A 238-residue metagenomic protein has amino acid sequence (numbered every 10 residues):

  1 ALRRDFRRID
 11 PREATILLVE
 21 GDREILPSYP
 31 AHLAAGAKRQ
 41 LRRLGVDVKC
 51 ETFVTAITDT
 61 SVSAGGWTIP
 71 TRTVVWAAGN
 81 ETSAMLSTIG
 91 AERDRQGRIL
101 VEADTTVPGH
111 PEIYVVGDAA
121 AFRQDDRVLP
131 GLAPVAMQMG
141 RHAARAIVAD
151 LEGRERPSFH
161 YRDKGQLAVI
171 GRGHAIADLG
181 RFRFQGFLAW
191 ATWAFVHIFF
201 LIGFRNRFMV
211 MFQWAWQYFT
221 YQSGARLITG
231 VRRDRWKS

Functional and structural regions predicted by a protein language model:
A1-R4, A144-V148: Short, well-ordered amphipathic alpha-helices
A1-T52: Rossmann-like dinucleotide-binding cores of NAD(P)H-dependent redox enzymes
A14, P111, G165: Change "...and in nucleic-acid phosphodiester-cleaving endonucleases..." to "...and in nucleic-acid processing enzymes
G21, D118, R172: Cofactor-binding loop segments of dinucleotide-utilizing enzymes, especially the Rossmann-like FAD- and NAD(P)+-binding
C50-S61: A conserved short coil-to-beta-strand element within the FAD-binding core of flavoproteins
S61-S63, T68-M139, R145: FAD-site-proximal beta/loop scaffold in flavoenzymes
M139, R145-S238: C-terminal, flexible cofactor-proximal segment of oxidoreductases
